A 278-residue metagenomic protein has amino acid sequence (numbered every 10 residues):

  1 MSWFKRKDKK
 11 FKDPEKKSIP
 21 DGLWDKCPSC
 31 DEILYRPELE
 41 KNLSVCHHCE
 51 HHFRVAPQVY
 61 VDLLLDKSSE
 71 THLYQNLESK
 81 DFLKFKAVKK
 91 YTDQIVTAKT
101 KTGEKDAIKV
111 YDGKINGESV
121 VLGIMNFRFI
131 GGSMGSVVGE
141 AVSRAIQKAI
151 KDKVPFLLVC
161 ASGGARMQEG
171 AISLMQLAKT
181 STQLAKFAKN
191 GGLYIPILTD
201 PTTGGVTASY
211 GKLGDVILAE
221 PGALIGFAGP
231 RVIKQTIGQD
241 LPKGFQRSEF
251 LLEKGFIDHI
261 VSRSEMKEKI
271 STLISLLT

Functional and structural regions predicted by a protein language model:
M1-E15: N-terminal alpha-helical interaction blocks
D13, D25-K26, F53-V110: An N-cap/entry alpha-helix motif that binds or orients negatively charged groups
W24, L43: Residues immediately within or flanking Cys/His clusters that coordinate Zn2+ in small zinc-binding modules
C27-C30, C46-C49: Short cysteine-rich clusters marking metal-coordination/redox-active sites
I33-L34, H52-F53: Cys/His-rich microdomains that often coordinate metals
K101-A107, G132-Q147: Glycine-rich anion/phosphate-binding loops
G113-M125, A141-A165: A structural preference for short, pocket-lining loop segments at secondary-structure junctions
G163-T278: Conserved catalytic cores of soluble enzyme domains, especially glycine-rich substrate-binding beta-alpha loops
